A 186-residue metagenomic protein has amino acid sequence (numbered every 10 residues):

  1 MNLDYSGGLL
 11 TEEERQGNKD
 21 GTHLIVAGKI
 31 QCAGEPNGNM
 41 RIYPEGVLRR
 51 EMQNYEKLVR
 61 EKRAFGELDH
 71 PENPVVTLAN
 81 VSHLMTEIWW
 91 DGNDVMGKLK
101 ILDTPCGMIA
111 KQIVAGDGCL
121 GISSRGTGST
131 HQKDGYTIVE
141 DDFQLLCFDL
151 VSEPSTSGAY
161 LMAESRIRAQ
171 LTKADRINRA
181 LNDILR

Functional and structural regions predicted by a protein language model:
M1-L58, A169-D183: Polar/acidic, low-complexity leader/linker segments enriched in S/T/G and N/D
M1-S6, L68-S82: Short, solvent-exposed secondary-structure boundary motifs
L9-E12, K62-E67, S82-A174: Residue microenvironments linked to proteolytic maturation and disulfide-stabilized extracellular modules
I25-C32, R41, F65-E67, T77 (+2 more regions): Ordered hydrophobic segments in well-structured contexts
E35, E72-V75, L102-P105: Short, charged/polar surface micro-motifs in flexible loops or helix N-caps
G38-N39, T77, G107-K111: A short, polar/proline- and glycine-enriched secondary-structure boundary/capping micro-motif
E45-T77: Small/polar-rich, solvent-exposed N-terminal microdomains that initiate assembly or binding
